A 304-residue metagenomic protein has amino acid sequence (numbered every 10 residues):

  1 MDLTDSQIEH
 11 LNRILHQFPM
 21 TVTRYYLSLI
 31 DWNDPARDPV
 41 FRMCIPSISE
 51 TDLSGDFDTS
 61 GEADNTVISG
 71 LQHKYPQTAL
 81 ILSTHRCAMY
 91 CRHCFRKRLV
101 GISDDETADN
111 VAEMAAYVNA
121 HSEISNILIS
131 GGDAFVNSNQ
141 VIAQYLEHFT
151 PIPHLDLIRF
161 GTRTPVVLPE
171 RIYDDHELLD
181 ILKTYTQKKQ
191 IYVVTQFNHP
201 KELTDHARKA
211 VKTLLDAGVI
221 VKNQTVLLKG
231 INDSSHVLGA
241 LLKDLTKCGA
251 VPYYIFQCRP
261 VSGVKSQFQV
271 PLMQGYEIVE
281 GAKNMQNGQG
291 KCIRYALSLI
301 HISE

Functional and structural regions predicted by a protein language model:
M1-K74: Flexible, acidic/Gly-rich N-terminal and inter-domain linker regions that tether and position cofactor-handling modules
P19, D64-F95: N-terminal pre-triad scaffold of radical SAM enzymes
A63, Y75, E106-N110, D174 (+1 more regions): Short secondary-structure boundary/capping elements
R96-E106: Iron-sulfur (Fe-S) cluster-binding segments and ferredoxin-like electron-carrier domains, especially [2Fe-2S]
A112-N126, F135-Q286: Conserved AdoMet/S-adenosylmethionine-binding subsite of the radical SAM
N287-R294: Acidic/polar loop patches that form or flank catalytic/metal-binding clefts of enzymes that bind anionic ligands
Y295-L299: A glycine-rich phosphate-binding loop feature that marks nucleotide/adenosyl-phosphate handling sites
I300-E304: Conserved small/polar residues in nucleotide/adenosyl-binding loops
